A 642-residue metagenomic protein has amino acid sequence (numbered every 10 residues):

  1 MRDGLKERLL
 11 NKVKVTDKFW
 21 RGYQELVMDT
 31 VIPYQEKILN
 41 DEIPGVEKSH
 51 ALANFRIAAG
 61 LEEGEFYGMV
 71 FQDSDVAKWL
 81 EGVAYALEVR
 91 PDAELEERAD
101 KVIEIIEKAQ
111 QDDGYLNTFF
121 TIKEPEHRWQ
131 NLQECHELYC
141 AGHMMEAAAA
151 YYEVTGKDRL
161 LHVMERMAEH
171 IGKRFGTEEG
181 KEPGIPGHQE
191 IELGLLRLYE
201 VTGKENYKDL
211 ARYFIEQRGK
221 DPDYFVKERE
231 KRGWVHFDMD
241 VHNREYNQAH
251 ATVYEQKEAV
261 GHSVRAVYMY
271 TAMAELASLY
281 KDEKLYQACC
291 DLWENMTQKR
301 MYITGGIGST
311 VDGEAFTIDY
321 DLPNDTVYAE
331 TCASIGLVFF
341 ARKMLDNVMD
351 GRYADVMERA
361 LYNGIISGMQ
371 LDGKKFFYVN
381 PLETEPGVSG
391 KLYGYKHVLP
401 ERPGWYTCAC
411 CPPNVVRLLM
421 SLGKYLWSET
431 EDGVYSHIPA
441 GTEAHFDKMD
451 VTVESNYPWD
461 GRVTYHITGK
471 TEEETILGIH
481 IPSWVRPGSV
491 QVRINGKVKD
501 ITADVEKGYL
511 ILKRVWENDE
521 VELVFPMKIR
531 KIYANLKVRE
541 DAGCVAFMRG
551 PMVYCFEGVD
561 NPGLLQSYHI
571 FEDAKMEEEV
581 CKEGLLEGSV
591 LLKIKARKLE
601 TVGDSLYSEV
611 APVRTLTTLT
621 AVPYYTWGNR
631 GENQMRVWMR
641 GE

Functional and structural regions predicted by a protein language model:
M1-D75, D100-F120: Low-complexity, Ser/Thr/Pro/Gly-enriched N-terminal "stalk/linker" regions
D3, A59-V76, H127-C140, K173-H188 (+6 more regions): Solvent-exposed loop and edge beta-strand segments that line ligand/cofactor-binding and catalytic clefts
K12, A211, C289, G351 (+5 more regions): C-terminal beta-rich recognition modules with glycine/proline-rich loops and embedded aromatic residues
W20, L80-A93, G142-K157, I191-K204 (+5 more regions): Well-ordered alpha-helical scaffold segments within catalytic/enzyme domains
I57-F71, A77, E81, A86-Q189 (+1 more regions): Extended ligand-binding groove/face enriched in aromatic
E275-K299, L322-K374, E385: Catalytic-core region of carbohydrate-active enzymes that cleave or remodel glycosidic bonds
E472-N495: Beta-strand-rich binding/interaction modules
P487-L512, K531-K537: Solvent-exposed beta-strand/loop surfaces of large extracellular or lumenal domains
